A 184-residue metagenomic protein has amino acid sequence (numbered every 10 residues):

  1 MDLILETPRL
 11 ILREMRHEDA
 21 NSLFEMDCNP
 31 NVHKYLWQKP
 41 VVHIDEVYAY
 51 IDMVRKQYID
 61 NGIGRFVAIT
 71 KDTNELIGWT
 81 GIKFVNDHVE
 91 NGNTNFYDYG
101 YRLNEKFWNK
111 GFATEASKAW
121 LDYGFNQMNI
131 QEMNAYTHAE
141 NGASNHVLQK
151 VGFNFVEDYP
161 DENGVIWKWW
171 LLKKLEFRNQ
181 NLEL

Functional and structural regions predicted by a protein language model:
M1-Y35, V67-L184: Acyl-donor (CoA/ACP) binding surface of acyl/acetyltransferases
H33-M53: Conserved GNAT-fold acetyl-CoA-binding loop/helix
R55-V67: A short helix-loop-beta-strand connector motif used in the catalytic cores of GNAT acetyltransferases and, in some
